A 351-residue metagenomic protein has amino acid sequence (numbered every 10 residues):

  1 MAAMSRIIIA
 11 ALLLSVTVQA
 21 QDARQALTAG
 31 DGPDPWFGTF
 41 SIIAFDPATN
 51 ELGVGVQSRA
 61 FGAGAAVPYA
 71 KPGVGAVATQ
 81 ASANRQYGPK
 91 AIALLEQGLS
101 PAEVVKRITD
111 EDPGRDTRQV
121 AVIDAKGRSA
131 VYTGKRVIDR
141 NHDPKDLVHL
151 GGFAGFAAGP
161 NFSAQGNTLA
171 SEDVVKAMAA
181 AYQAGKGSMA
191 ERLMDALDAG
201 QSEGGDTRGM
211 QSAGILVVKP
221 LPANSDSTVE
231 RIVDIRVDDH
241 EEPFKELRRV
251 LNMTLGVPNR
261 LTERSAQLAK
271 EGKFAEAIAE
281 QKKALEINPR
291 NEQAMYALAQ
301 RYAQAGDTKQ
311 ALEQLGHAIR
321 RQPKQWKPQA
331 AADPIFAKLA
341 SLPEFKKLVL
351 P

Functional and structural regions predicted by a protein language model:
D22-R260, R264: N-terminal nucleophile
K283-A284, H317-A318: Canonical positions in the second alpha-helix
K324-P351: Terminal, low-structured helical/coil segments at or just beyond the last alpha-helical repeat
